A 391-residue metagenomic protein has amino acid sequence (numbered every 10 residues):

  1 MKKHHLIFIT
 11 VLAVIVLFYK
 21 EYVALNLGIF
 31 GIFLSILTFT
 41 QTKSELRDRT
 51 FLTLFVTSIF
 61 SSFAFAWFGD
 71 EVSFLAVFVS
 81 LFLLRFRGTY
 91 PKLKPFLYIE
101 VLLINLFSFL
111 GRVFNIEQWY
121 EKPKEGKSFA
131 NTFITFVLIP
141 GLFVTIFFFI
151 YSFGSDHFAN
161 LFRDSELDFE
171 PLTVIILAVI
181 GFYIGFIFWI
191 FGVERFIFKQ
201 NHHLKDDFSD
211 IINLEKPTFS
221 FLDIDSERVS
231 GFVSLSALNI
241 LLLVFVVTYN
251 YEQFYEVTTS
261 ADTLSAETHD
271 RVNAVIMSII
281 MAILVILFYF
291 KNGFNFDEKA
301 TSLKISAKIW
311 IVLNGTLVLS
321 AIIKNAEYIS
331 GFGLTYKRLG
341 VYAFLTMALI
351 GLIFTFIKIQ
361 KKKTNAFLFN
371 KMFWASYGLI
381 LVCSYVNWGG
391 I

Functional and structural regions predicted by a protein language model:
M1-K3, S44-R47, I116-N131, N160 (+5 more regions): Juxtamembrane membrane-water interface segments of multi-pass membrane proteins, especially cytoplasmic-side
M1-L37, A300, K308, N314-S320 (+1 more regions): Alpha-helical transmembrane segments and their cytosolic membrane-interface
I15-D156, L177-N201: Transmembrane-helix bundle segments that line or gate the permeation/cavity pathway in multi-pass membrane proteins
K124, F129, I134, E170-G185 (+2 more regions): Hydrophobic alpha-helical transmembrane segments
I146-L161, V244-T259, L319-E327, G390-I391: Membrane-helix interface motif
D164-A178, A261-M277, L334-L345: Short aromatic-rich membrane-water interface segments that cap or initiate transmembrane helices in multi-pass membrane
I309, N314-K358: Membrane-embedded alpha-helical segments of integral membrane proteins
L381-I391: Hydrophobic alpha-helical transmembrane segments in integral membrane proteins
